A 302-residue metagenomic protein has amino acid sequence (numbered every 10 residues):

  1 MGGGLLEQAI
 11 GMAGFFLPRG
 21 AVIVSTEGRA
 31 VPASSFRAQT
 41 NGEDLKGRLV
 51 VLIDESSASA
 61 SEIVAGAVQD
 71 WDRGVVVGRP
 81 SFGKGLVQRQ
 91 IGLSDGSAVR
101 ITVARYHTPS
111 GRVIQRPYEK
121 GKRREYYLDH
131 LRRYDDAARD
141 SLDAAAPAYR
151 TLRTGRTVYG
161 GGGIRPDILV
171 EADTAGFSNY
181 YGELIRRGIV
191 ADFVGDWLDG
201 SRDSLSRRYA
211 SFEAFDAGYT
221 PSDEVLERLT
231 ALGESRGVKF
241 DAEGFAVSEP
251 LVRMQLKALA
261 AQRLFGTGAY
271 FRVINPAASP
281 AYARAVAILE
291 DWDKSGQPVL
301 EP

Functional and structural regions predicted by a protein language model:
M1-G4, Y270: Conserved short loop/turn motifs at secondary-structure junctions
G2, V50-A58, V75-P80, G92 (+8 more regions): Hydrophobic alpha-helical scaffolding
G2-G3, A13-I23, E27, I53-S57 (+9 more regions): Sec/Tat-exported extracytoplasmic proteins
G4-S59, L86-G92, H107: Gly/Ser/Thr-rich loop/hinge elements
F16, L49, V68, G111 (+2 more regions): Terminal peptide-recognition signature
A60, D72, R79, G83-A148: Polar, glycine-rich mid-to-C-terminal structural blocks that act as macromolecule-binding/assembly scaffolds
V113-I114, Y118-P302: Conserved functional hotspot residues or short segments at active or partner-binding sites across diverse domains
